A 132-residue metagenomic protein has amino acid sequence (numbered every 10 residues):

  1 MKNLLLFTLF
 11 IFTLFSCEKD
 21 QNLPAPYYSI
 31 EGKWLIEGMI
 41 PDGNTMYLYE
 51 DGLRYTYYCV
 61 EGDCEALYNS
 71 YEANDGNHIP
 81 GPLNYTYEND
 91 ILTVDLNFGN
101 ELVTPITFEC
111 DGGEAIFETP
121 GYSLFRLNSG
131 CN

Functional and structural regions predicted by a protein language model:
M1-S16: Sec-dependent bacterial lipoprotein signal peptides
L14-W34, N132: Bacterial Sec-dependent N-terminal signal peptides
P26-T45, L83: Tryptophan-anchored aromatic micro-motifs
M39-P41, Y58-G121: Contiguous, well-ordered beta-strand patches that form the walls/edges of small beta-barrel/beta-sandwich domains
G52-R54: Structural signal for glycine-centered tight turns and loop->strand junctions in beta-sheet-rich domains
G121-N132: Short, low-complexity, Pro/Ser/Thr/Gly-rich segments in the mature regions of secreted, periplasmic
